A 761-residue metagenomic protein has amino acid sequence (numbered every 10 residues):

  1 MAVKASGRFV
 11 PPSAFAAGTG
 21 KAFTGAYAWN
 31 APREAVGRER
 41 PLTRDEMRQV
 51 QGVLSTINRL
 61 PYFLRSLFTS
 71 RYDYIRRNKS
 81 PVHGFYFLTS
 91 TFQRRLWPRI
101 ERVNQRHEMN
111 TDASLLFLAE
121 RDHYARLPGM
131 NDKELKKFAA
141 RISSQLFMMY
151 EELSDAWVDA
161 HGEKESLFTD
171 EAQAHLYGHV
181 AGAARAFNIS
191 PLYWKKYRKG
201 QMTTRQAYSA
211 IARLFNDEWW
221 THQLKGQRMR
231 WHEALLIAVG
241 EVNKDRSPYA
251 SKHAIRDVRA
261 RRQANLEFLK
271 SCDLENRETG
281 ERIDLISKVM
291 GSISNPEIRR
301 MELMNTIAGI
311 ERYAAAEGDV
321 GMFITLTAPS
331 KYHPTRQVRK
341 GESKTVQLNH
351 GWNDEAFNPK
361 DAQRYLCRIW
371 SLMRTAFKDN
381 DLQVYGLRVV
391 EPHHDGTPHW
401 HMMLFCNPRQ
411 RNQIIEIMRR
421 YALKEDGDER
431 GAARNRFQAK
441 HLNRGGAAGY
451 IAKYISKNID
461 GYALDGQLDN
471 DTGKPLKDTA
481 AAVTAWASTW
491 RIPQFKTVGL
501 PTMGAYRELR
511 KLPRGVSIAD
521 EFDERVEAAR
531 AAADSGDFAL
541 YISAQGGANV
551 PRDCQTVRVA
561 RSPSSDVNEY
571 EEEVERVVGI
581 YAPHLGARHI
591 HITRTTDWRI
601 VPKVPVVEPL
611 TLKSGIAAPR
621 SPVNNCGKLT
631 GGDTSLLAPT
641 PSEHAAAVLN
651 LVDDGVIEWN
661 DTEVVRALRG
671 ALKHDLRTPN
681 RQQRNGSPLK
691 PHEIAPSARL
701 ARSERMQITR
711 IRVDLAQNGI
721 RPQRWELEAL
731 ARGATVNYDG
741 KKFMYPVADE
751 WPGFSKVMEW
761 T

Functional and structural regions predicted by a protein language model:
M1-G396, P408-T761: Right-hand nucleic-acid polymerase module
M403-N407: Short hydrophobic/aromatic beta-strand micro-patches that form the beta-sheet surface supporting nucleotide- or nucleic
